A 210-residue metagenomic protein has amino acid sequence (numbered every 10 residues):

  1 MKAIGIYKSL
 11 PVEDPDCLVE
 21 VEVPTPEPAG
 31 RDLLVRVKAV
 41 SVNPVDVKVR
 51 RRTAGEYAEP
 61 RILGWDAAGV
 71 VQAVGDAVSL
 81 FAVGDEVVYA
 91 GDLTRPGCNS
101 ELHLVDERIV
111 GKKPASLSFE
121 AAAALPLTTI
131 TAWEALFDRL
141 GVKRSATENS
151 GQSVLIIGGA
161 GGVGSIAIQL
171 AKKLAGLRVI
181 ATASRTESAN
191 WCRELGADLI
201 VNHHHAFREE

Functional and structural regions predicted by a protein language model:
K2, D32-L34, S153: Residues that mark the start of a beta-strand
L10-C17, P44-V45: Short N-terminal binding/cap micro-motifs at the start of the first secondary-structure element
P24-S41, R51-T94: Glycine-rich beta-strand-centered segment in the early N-terminal region that forms part of a ligand/cofactor-binding
A58, L117-L125: Short pre-catalytic strand/loop immediately N-terminal to key active-site residues, enriched for Gly-Thr
T94-E107: A structural motif shared across PLP-dependent enzymes of the aminotransferase-like
I109-F119, N149-Q152: Glycine/charged-rich beta-loop-alpha catalytic/anionic-binding loops adjacent to active sites
A123-H205: Mid-domain Rossmann-like dinucleotide-binding core that forms the NAD(H)/NADP(H) cofactor-binding site
F207-E210: Short amphipathic alpha-helix with an adjacent loop that forms part of the alpha/beta core around
